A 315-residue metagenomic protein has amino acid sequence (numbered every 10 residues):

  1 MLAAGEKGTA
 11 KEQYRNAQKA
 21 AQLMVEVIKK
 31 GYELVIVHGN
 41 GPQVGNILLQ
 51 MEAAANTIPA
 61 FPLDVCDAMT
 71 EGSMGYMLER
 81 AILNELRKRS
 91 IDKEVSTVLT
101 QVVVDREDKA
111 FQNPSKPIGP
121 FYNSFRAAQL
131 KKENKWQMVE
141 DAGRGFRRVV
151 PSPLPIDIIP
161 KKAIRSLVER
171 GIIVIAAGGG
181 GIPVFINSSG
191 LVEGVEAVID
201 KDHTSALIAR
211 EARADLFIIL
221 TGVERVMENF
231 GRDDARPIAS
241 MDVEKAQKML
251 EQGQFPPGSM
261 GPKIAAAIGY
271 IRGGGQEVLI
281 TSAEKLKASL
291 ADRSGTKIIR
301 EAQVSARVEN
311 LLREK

Functional and structural regions predicted by a protein language model:
M1-K315: C-terminal catalytic "cap/lid" subdomain
